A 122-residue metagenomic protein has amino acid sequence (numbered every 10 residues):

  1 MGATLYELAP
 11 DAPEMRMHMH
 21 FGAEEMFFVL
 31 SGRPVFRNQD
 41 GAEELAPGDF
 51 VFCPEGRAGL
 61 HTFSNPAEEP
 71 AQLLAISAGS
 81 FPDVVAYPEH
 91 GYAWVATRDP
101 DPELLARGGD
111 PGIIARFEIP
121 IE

Functional and structural regions predicted by a protein language model:
M1-M17, A23: A short glycine-rich, His/Asp/Glu-containing loop-to-beta-strand
A9-P13, R33, R57-A58, E69 (+1 more regions): Short, charged/polar surface micro-motifs in flexible loops or helix N-caps
M15-M17, E43, V85: Short beta-strand segments
R16, F36-R37, C53, G59-A67: Short beta-strand His + acidic residue motifs that chelate non-heme Fe in jelly-roll/DSBH and cupin folds
G22-V35, Q39-D40: Glycine- and acidic-residue-biased ligand/ion/polar-headgroup-sensing regions
Q39-R57: Short acidic-glycine-tyrosine-enriched beta hairpin
S64-E122: Double-stranded beta-helix
